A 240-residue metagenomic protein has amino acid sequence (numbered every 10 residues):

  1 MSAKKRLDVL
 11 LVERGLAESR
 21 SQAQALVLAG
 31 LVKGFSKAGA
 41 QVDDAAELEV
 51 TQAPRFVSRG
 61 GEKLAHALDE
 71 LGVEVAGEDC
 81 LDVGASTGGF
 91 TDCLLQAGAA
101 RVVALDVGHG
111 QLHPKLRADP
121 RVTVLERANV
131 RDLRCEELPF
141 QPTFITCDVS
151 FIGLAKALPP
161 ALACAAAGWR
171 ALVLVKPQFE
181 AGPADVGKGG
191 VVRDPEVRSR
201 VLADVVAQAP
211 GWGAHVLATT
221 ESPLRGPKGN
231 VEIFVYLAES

Functional and structural regions predicted by a protein language model:
K5, L16-V75: S4-like RNA-binding module at protein N-termini
A76-S86: Conserved class I S-adenosyl-L-methionine
T87-G98: Conserved SAM-binding loop of SAM-dependent methyltransferases across substrates and taxa, primarily the Class I
V103-K156: S-adenosyl-L-methionine
A155-L172: A short glycine-rich, Lys/Arg-flanked "PGG" loop and its adjoining helix->strand segment in the class I
P177-D194: Short, glycine-/aromatic-enriched active-site segment of Class I SAM-dependent methyltransferases
R198-W212: Short alpha-helix
L224-S240: Core SAM-dependent methyltransferase catalytic element
